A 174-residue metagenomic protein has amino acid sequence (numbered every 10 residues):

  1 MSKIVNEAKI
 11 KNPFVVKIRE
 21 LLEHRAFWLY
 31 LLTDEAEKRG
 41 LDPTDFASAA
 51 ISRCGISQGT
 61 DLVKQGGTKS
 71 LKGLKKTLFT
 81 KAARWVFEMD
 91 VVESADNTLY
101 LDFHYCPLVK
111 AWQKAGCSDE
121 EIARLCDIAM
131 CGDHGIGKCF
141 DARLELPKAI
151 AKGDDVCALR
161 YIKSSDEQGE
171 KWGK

Functional and structural regions predicted by a protein language model:
M1-D127, G132, R143-C157, I162-K174: N-terminal accessory segment detector
G135-I136: Surface-exposed, gly/pro-biased binding rims or lids
C139: Conserved glycine-/histidine-rich ATP-lid loop and adjacent helix of the Bergerat-fold HATPase_c
